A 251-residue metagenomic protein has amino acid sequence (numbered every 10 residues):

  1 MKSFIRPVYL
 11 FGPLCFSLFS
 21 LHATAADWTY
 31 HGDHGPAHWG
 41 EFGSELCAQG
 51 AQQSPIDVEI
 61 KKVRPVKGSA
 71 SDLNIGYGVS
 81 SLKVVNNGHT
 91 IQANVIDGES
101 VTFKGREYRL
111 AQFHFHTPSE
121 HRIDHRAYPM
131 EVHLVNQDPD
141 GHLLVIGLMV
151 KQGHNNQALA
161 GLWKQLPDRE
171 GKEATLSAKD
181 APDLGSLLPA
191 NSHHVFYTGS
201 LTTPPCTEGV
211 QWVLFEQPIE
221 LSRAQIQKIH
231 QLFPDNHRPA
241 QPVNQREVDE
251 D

Functional and structural regions predicted by a protein language model:
M1-P7, H125: Positively charged n-region of N-terminal signal peptides that target proteins for export
Y9-S20: Bacterial N-terminal signal peptides
A23-P129, H133-D251: Extracellular or lumenal secretory-pathway regions
